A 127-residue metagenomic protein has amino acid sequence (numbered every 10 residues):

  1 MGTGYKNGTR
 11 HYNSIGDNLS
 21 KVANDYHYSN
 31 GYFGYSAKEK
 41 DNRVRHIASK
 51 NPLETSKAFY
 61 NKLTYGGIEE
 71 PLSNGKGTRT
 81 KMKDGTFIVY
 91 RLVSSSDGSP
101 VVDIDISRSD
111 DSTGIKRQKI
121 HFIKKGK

Functional and structural regions predicted by a protein language model:
M1-G66, P71-L72, I104-D111, K116-K127: Low-complexity, glycine/serine/proline-rich disordered segments that function as export/translocation leaders
S73-S95: Amphipathic, interaction-prone secondary-structure segments
